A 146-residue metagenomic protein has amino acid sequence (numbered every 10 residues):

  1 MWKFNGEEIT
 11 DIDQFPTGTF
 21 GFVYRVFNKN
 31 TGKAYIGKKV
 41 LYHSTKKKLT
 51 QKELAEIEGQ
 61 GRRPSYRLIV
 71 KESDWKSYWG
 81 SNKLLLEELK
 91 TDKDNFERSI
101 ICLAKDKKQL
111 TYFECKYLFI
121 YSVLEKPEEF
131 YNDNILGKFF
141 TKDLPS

Functional and structural regions predicted by a protein language model:
M1-S146: Structure-specific nucleic-acid interaction/processing domains
